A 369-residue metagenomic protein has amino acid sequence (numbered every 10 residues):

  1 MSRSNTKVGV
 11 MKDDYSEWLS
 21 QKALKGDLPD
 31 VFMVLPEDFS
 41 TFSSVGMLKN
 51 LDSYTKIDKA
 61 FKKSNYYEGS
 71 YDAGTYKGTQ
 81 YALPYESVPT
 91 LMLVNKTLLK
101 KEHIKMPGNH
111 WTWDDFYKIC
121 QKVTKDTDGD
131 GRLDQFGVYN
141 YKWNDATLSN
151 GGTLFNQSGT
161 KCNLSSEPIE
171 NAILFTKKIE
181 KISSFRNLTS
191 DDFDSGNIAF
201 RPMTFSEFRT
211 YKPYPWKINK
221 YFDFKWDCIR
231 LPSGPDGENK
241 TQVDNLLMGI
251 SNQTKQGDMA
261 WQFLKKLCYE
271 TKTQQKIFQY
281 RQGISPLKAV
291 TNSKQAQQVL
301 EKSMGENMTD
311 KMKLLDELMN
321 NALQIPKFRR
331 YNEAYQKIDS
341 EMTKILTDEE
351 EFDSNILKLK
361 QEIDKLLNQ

Functional and structural regions predicted by a protein language model:
M1-P36: Early extracytoplasmic/lumenal segment of secretory-pathway proteins
M11, V34-P89, D223-P232: Hinge/lid segment of periplasmic solute-binding proteins
D30-M33, A199-T204, R209-Y211, F222: Paired acidic/hydrophobic, glycine-rich loop segments that form the ligand-binding mouth/hinge of periplasmic-binding
D52-Y66, G108-N109, T127-F136, G152-N171 (+3 more regions): Short, solvent-exposed loop/beta-turn-alpha elements that line the ligand-binding surface or hinge of extracytoplasmic
Y76-Y85, T90, D114-C162, I198-F200: Extracytoplasmic/periplasmic solute-binding protein
I119-C120, S158-N187, L231: Glycine-centered hinge/linker elements that transmit conformational signals in sensory and ligand-binding systems
W216, L246-N332: Mature extracytoplasmic/periplasmic domains
Q242, K302-L367: C-terminal capping/gating helix-and-loop segments adjacent to ligand/active sites or protein-protein/ligand interfaces
